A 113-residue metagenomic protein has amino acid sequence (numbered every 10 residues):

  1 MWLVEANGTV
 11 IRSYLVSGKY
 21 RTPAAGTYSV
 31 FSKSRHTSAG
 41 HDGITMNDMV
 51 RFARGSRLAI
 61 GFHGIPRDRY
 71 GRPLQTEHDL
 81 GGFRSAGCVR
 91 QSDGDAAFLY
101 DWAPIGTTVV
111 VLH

Functional and structural regions predicted by a protein language model:
M1-S34, T45-M49: Cell wall/extracellular polymer interaction/catalysis modules
T22-P23, S34-H113: Exported/periplasmic cell-wall-interacting domains
